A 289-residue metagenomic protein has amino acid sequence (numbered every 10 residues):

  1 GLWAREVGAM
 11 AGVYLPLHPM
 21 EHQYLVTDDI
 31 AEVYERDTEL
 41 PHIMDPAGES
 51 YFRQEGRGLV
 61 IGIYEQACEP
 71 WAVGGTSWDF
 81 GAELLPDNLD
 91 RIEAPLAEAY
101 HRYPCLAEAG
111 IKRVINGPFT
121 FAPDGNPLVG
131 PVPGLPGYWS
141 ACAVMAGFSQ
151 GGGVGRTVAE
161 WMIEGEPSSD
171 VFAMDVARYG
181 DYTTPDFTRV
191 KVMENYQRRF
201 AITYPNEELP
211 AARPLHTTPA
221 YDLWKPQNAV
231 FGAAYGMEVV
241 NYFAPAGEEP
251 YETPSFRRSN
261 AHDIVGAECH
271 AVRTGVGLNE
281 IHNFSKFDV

Functional and structural regions predicted by a protein language model:
G1-E39, S169: Central helical "cap/lid" subdomain
A11, A47-G48, G56, P70 (+1 more regions): C-terminal catalytic lobe of FAD-dependent flavoproteins
Y14-H18, M44, G165-D170, V230-F231: A short alpha-helix-loop-beta-strand transition element characteristic of N-terminal alpha/beta dinucleotide-binding
Y24-V26, H42, Y51, L128 (+3 more regions): Conserved hydrophobic/aromatic beta-strand scaffold that supports enzyme active sites
D29-E32, E55-R57, Q66, V132-P133: Short loop segments at secondary-structure junctions
V33-G62: Conserved FAD-binding catalytic core of PHBH/FMO-like flavoproteins
S169-V289: Glycine/proline-enriched, intrinsically flexible loops and inter-domain linkers
